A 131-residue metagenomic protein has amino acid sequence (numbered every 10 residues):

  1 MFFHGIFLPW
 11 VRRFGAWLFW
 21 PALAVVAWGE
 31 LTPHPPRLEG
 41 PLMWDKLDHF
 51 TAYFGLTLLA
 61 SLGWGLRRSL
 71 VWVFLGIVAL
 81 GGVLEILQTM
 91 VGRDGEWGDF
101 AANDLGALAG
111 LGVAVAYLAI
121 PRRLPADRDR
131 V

Functional and structural regions predicted by a protein language model:
M1-F100, D104, L108-V131: Bulky hydrophobic segments
